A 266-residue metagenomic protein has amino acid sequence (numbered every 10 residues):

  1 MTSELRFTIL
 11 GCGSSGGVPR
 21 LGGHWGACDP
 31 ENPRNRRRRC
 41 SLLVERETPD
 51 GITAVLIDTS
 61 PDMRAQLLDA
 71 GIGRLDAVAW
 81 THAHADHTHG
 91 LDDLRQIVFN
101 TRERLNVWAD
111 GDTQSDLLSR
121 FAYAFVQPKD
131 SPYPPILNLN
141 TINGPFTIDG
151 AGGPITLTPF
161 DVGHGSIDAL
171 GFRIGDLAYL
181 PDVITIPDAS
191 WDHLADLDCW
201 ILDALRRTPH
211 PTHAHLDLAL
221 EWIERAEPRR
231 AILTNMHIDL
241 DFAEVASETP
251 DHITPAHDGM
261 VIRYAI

Functional and structural regions predicted by a protein language model:
M1-L180, A246-A265: Binuclear metal-dependent hydrolase catalytic cores
N35, S60, V183, P209-L216: A conditional alpha-helix N-cap/helix-loop micro-motif detector
D62, H84, I184, L205 (+1 more regions): Catalytic metal-binding/acid-base residues of hydrolase active sites
P145, P187-I266: Binuclear metal-ion centers of metallo-dependent hydrolases, dominated by the metallo-beta-lactamase
S166-L170, I174-W200: Active-site-proximal loop/helix segments of hydrolase catalytic cores
